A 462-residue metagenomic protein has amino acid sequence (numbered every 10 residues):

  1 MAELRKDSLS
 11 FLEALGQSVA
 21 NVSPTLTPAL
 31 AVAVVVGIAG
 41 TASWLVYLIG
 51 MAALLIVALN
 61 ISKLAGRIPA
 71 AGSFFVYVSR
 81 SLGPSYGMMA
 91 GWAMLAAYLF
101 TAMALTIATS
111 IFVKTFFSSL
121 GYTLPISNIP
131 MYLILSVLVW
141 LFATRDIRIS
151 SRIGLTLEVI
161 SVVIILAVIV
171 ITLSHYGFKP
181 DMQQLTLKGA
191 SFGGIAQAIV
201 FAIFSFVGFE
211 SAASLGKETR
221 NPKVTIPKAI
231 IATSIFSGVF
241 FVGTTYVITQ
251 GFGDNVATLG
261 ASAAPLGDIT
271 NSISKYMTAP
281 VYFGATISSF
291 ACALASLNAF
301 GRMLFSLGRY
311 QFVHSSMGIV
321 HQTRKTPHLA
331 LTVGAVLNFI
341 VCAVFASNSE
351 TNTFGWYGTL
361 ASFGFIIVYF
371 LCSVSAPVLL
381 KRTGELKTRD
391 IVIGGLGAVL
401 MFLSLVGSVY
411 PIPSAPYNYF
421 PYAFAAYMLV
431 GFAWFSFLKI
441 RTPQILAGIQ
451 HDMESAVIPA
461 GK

Functional and structural regions predicted by a protein language model:
M1-A42, L48, L54-L59, I440-K462: Membrane-interface "cap" regions at the ends of multi-pass membrane proteins
M1-L9, S373-I393, A415-K462: Terminal cytosolic tails of multi-pass membrane transporters, especially the segment immediately following the final
L4-R5, S43-W44, L120-P130, L155-F283 (+2 more regions): Helix-loop-helix junctions that connect adjacent transmembrane segments in multi-pass membrane transporters
T27-T123, T233-F236, F420-F432: Extracellular loop-to-transmembrane helix junctions
I49, F117-I147, V162-I169, L331-V336 (+1 more regions): Transmembrane alpha-helical segments of multi-pass small-molecule transport proteins
V76-Y77, G83, T115-L120, A229-S296 (+1 more regions): TM-loop-TM module centered on a large, flexible mid-protein loop between adjacent transmembrane helices in multi-pass
A93-S110, F206, S211-E218, Y276-S315 (+1 more regions): Membrane-helix boundary/coupling elements in multi-pass transport proteins
I153, G189, M317-R324, I366-N418: C-terminal membrane-solvent junction of multi-pass transporters and transport-like membrane proteins
